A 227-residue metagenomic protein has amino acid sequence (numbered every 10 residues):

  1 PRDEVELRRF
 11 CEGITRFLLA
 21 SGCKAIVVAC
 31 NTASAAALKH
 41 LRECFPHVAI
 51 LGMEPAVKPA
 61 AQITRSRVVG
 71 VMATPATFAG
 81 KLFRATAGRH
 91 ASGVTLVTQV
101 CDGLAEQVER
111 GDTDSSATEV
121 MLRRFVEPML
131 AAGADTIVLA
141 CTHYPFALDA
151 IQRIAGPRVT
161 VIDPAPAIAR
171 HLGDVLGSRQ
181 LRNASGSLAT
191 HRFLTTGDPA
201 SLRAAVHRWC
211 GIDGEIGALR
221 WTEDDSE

Functional and structural regions predicted by a protein language model:
P1-E227: Non-catalytic structural scaffold of enzyme domains
